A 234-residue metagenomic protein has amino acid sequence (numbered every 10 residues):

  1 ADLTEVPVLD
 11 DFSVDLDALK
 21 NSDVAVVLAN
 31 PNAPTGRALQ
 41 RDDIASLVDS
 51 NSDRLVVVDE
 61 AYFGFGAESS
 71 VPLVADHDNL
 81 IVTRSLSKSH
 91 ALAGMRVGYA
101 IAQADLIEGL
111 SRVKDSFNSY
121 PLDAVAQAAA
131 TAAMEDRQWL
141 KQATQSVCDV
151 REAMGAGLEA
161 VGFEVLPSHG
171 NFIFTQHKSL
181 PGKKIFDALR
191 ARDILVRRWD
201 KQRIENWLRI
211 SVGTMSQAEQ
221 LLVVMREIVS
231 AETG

Functional and structural regions predicted by a protein language model:
E5-D10, R84, W199-D200: Short beta->alpha connector loops at strand-helix junctions that form conserved, small/polar/Pro-enriched
V8-G64: Active-site phosphate-binding strand-loop segment of PLP-dependent enzymes
D42, A188-R192, R197, K201-G234: PLP-dependent enzyme catalytic core of the Aspartate aminotransferase-like
N79-E159, F163-L166: PLP-dependent aminotransferase class I/II
G94, H169, R203-N206: Short acidic/glycine-enriched loop/turn segments that link adjacent beta-strands
A102, T175-S179, V212-T214: Short beta-strand-to-loop capping motifs
V147-C148, E159-R192, L208: Conserved PLP-binding catalytic core of the aspartate aminotransferase-like
